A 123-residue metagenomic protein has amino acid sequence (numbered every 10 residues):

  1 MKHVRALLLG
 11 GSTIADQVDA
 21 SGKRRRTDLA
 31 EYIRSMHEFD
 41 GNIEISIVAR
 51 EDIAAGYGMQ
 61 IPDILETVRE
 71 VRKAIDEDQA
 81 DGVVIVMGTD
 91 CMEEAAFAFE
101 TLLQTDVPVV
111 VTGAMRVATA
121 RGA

Functional and structural regions predicted by a protein language model:
M1-A123: Active-site histidine-anchored catalytic micro-motif
